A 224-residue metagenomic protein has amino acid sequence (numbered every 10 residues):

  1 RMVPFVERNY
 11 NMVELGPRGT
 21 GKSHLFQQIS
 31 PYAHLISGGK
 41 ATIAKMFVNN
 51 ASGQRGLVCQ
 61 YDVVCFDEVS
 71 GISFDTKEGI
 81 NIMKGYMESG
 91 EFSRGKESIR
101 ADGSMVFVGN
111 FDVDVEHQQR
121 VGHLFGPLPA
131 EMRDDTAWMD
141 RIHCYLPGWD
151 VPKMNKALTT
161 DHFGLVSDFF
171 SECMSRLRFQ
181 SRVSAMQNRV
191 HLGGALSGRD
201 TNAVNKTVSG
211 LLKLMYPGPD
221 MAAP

Functional and structural regions predicted by a protein language model:
M2-H117, G122-G126, D140: Conserved ASCE/P-loop NTPase catalytic core
N11, L15-G19, L128, M132 (+2 more regions): Short, charged/polar micro-motifs that form catalytic or ligand-binding hotspots
K40-A41, F125-L128, F163-V166, N188: Short, mixed-charge, low-aromatic patches
T76-I80, D102, M132-M139, F163-S167 (+1 more regions): Amphipathic alpha-helical transducer elements in NTP-driven molecular machines
Q119-K153: A short helix-turn-beta junction within AAA+ P-loop NTPase domains corresponding to the substrate/partner-engaging
H143-P224: Conserved NTP phosphate-binding and transfer environment spanning the P-loop NTPase/kinase superfamily
